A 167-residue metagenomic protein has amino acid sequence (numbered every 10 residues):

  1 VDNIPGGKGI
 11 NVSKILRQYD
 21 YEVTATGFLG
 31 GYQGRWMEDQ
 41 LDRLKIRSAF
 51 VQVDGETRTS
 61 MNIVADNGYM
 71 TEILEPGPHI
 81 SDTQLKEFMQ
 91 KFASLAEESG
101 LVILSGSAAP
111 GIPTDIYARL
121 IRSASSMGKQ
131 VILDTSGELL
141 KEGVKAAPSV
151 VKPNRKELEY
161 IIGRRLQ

Functional and structural regions predicted by a protein language model:
D2-T57: Substrate-binding N-lobe of the ribokinase-like
N3-G7, E56-R58, H79-T83, D115 (+1 more regions): Residues at secondary-structure transition points
G9-S13, G34, R58, L85 (+2 more regions): A general structural signal for well-ordered alpha-helical segments in protein cores
G27-F28, Q52-V53, N62-V64, L74-P76 (+2 more regions): Short beta-strand segments
I63-E98: Conserved phosphate-binding/catalytic loop of the ribokinase/pfkB sugar-kinase fold
L101-Q167: Conserved beta-alpha-beta core of the PfkB/ribokinase-like small-molecule kinase fold
